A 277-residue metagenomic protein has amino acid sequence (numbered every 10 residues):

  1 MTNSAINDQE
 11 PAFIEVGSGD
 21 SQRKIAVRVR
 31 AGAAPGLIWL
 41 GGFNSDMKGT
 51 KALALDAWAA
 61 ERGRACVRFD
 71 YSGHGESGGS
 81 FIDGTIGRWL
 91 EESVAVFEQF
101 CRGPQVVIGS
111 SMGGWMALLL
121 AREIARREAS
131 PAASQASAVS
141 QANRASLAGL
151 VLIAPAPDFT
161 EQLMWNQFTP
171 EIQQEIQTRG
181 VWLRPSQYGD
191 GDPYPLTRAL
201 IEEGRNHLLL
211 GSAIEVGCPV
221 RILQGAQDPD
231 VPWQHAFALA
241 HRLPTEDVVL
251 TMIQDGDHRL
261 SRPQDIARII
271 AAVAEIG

Functional and structural regions predicted by a protein language model:
M1-G32, R262: N-terminal cap/lid segment of alpha/beta-hydrolase-fold proteins
D8-P11, R127-E128, R144-I253, D257-G277: The alpha/beta-hydrolase serine catalytic core
A34-G42: Short beta-strand element of the alpha/beta-hydrolase
F43-D56, Q234: The serine-hydrolase catalytic nucleophile loop
N44, Y71-E76, P157, D257: Alpha/beta-hydrolase active-site loop signature
A54-G78: Conserved alpha/beta-hydrolase
H74-C101: Catalytic nucleophile-loop/oxyanion-hole region of alpha/beta-hydrolase and closely related hydrolase-like folds
V96-A133, A138-E171: Primarily recognizes the serine-hydrolase "nucleophile elbow" in alpha/beta-hydrolase and SGNH/GDSL folds
